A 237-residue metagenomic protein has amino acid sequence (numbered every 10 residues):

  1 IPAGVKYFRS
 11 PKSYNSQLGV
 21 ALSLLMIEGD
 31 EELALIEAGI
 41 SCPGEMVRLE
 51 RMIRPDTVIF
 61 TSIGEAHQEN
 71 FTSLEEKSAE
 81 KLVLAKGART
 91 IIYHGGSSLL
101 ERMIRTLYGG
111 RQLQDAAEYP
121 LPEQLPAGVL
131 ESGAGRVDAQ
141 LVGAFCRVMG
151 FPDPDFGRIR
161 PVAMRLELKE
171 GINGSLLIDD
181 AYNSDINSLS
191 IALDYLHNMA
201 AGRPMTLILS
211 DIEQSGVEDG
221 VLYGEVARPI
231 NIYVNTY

Functional and structural regions predicted by a protein language model:
P2-V83, H94-G95, S132-Q140: ATP-dependent carboxylate-amine ligase catalytic core
S10-P11, I36-E37, L130, I178-D179 (+2 more regions): Thr-Gly-centered strand-to-loop micro-motif
E37, G135, L176-D185: Active-site-proximal beta-strand elements of phosphoester/diester hydrolases
I40, E65, S97, Y182-S184 (+1 more regions): Short, glycine/acidic-enriched loop or turn micro-motifs at the edges of active sites
E45-R48, L99-M103, I191-Y195, E225: A short acidic, amphipathic alpha-helical/loop segment
D56-L177, A201-R203, R228-Y237: Acidic, Mg2+-coordinating active-site environments of NTP-dependent enzymes
V162, A181-Y237: Active-site beta-alpha connecting loops in nucleotide-dependent enzymes
